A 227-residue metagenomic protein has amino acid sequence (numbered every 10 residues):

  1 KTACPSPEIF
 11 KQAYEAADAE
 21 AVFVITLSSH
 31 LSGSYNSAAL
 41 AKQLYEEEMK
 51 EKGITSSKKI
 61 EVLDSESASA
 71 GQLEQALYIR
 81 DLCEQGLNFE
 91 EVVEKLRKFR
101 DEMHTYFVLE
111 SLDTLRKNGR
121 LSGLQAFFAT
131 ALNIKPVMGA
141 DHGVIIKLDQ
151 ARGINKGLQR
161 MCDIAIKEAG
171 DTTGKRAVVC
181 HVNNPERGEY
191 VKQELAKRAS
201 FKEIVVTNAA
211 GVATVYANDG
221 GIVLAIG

Functional and structural regions predicted by a protein language model:
K1-A38, E47: Class I S-adenosyl-L-methionine
T26-S28, L63-E66: Short beta-strand->loop
A38-M49, T55-E61, S67-G227: Mixed-charge interfacial surface used for oligomerization/domain docking and macromolecular partner engagement
